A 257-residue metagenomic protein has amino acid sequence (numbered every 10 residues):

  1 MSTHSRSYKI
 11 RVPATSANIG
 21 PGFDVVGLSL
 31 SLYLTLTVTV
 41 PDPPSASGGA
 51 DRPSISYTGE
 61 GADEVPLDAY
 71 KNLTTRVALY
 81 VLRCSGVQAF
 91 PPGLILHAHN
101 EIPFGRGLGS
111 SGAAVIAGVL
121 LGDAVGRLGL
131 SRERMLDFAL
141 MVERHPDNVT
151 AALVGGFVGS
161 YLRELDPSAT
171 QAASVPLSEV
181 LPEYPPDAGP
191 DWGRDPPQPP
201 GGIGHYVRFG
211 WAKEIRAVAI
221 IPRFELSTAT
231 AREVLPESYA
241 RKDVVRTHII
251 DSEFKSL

Functional and structural regions predicted by a protein language model:
M1-R106, D123-L130, L165: ATP-binding N-lobe of GHMP and related small-molecule kinases
L32, L108-R132, A152-R163: DPxDG-like acidic metal-binding loop motif
D68-N72, L108-I116, V245-H248: Short, conserved micro-motifs enriched in small and acidic residues
R76, A113-L121, I249, E253: Short amphipathic alpha-helical face segments that pack within enzyme cores and frequently flank/anchor catalytic
E101, G105-A113, D147: Gly/Ser-rich catalytic serine loop of serine hydrolases
L130-L257: ATP-dependent small-molecule kinase catalytic core of the GHMP/sugar-kinase superfamily and closely related
